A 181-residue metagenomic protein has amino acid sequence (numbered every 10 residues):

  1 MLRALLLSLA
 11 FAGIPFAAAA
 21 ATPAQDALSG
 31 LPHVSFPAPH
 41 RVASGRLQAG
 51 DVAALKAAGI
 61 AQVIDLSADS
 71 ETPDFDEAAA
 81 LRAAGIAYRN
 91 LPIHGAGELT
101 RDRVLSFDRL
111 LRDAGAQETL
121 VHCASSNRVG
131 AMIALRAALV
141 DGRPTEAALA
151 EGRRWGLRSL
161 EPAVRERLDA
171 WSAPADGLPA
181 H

Functional and structural regions predicted by a protein language model:
M1-A4: Positively charged n-region of N-terminal signal peptides that target proteins for export
L7: Nucleotide/phosphate-binding catalytic cleft detector across ATP-hydrolyzing and phosphate-transferring enzymes
A10-F11, A18-T119, A134-H181: Cys-dependent protein tyrosine phosphatase-like superfamily
T119-G130: A phosphate-binding catalytic loop at a beta-strand-loop-alpha-helix junction that coordinates phosphoryl groups
